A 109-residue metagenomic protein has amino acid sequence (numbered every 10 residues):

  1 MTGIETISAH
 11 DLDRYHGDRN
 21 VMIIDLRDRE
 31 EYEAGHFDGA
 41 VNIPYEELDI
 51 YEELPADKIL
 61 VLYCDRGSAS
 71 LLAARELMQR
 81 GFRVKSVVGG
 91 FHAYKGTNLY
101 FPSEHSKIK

Functional and structural regions predicted by a protein language model:
M1-M22, R29-I59, S68-K109: Rhodanese-like catalytic fold shared by cysteine-dependent sulfurtransferases and DSP/PTP-type phosphatases
Y63-C64: Short, surface-exposed ligand- or partner-binding patches at beta-edge/loop junctions that are enriched in aromatics
